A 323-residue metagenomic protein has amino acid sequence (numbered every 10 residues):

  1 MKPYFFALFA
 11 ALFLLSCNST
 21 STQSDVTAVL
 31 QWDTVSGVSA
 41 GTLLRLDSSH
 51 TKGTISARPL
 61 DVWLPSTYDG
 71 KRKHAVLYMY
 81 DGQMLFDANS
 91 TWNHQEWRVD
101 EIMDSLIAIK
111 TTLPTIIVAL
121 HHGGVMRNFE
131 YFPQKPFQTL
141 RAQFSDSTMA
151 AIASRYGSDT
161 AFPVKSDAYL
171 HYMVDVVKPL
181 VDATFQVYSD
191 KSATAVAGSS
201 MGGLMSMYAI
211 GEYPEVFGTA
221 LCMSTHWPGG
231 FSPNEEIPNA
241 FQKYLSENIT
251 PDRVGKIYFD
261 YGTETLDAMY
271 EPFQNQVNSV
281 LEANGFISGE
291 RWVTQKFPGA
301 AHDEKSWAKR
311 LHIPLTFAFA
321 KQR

Functional and structural regions predicted by a protein language model:
M1-Y4: Positively charged n-region of N-terminal signal peptides that target proteins for export
F6-F9: Sec-dependent N-terminal signal peptides
L14-S16: C-terminal motif of bacterial Sec signal peptides marking the signal peptidase cleavage site
S21-R323: Non-catalytic cap/lid and distal C-terminal segments of serine-dependent acyl enzymes
